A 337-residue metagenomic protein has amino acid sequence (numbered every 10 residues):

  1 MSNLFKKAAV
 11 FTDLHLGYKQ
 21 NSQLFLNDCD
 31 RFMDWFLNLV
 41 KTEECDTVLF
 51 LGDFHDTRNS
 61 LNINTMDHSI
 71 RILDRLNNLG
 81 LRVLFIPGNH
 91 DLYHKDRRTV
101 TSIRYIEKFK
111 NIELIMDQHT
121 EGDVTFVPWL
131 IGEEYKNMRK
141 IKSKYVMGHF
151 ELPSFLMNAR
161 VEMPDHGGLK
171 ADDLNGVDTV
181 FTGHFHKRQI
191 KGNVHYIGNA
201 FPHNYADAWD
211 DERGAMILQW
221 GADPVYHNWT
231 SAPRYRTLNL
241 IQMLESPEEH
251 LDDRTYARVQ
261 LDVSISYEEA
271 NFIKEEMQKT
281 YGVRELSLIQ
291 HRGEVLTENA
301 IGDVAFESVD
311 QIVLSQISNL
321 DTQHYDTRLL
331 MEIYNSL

Functional and structural regions predicted by a protein language model:
N3, T42, Q219-L337: Accessory, non-catalytic peripheral segments of nucleic-acid enzymes
L4-F5, L14, Y18-Q118, D173-V177: Core catalytic region of metal-dependent phosphoesterases/phosphodiesterases, especially metallo-beta-lactamase-like
K6-A8, T47, G122-D123, Y145 (+1 more regions): Structural motif
D13, M33, V48, D53 (+8 more regions): Divalent metal-coordination and catalytic microenvironments
H15-K19, D56-N59, F85-D96, G132-E134 (+3 more regions): Active-site environment of divalent metal-dependent phosphoester hydrolases
S69, P87-D172, I197-A200, G221: Conserved catalytic scaffold of divalent metal-dependent phosphoesterases
L76-L79, R139-K142, A171-G176, H250-D252 (+1 more regions): Short, conserved loop/helix-junction motifs that constitute active-site signature segments in enzyme catalytic cores
A159-D223: Conserved beta-sheet core of the metallophosphoesterase superfamily
